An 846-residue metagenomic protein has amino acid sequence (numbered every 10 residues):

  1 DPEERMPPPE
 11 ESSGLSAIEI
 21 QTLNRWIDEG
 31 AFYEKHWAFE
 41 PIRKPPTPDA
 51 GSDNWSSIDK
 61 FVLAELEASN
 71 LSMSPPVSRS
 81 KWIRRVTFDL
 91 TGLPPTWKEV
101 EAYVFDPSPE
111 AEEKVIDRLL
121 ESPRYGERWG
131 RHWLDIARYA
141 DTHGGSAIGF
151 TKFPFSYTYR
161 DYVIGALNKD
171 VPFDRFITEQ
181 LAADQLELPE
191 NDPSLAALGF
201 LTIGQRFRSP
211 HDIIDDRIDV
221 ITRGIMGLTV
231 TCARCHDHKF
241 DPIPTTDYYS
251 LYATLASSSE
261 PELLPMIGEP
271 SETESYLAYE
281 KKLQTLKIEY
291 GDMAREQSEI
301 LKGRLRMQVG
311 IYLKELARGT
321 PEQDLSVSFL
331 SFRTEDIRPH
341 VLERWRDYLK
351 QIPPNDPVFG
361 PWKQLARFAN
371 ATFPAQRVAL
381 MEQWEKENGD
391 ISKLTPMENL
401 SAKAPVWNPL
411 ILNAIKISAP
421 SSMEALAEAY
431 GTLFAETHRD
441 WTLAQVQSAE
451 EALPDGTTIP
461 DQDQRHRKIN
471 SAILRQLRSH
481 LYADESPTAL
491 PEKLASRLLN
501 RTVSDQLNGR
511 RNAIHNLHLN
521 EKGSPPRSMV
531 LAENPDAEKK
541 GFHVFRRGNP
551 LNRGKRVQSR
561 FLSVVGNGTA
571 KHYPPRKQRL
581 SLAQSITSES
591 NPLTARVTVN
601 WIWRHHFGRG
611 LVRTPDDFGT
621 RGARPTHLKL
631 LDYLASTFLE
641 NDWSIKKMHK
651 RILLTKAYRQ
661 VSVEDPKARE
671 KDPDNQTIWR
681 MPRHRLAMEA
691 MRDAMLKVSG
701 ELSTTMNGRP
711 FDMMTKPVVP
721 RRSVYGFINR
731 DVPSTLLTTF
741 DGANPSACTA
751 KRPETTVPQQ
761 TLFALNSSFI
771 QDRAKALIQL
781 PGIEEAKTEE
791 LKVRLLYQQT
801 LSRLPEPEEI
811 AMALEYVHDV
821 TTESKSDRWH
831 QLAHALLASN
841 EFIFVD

Functional and structural regions predicted by a protein language model:
D1-I20, K35, L71-S74, G145 (+1 more regions): Axial heme c-ligation environment in periplasmic c-type cytochrome domains
E3, E10-A17, A147, Q185-K281 (+5 more regions): Sequence context surrounding c-type heme c attachment/ligation sites in exported
E11-L23, S52-I58, S78, L198-G199: Periplasmic c-type cytochrome electron-transfer domains
N24-P48, R131, R138, T142 (+3 more regions): Post-cleavage N-terminal segment of exported redox proteins
I27-S80, D89, D184, E262-P409 (+10 more regions): Short, functional "switch" segments adjacent to catalytic/cofactor/reactive centers
S52-R84, D89-R124, Y139-E179, Q185-E187 (+7 more regions): Primarily short, surface-exposed interaction patches in extracytoplasmic proteins
L832: Globin-like tetrapyrrole-binding proteins
